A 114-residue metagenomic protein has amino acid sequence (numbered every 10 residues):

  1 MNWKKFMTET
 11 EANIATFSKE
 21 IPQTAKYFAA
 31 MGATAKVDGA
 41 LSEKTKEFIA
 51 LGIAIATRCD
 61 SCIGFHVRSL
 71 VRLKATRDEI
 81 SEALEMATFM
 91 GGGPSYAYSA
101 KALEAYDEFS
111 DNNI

Functional and structural regions predicted by a protein language model:
M1-T45, Y98-I114: Acidic, glycine/proline-rich low-complexity segments that act as flexible tails and inter-domain linkers
A12-E20, A50-A54, V71: A ubiquitous short alpha-helical element
G32-A33, A50, V67-V71, L84-E85: Amphipathic alpha-helical segments within well-ordered protein domains
A40-T57, D78-A87: Immediate flanking context of iron-sulfur cluster ligation sites
C59-C62: Short cysteine clusters
F65-R77, Y106: Iron-sulfur (Fe-S) cluster-binding segments and ferredoxin-like electron-carrier domains, especially [2Fe-2S]
S81-Y106: C-terminal structural segments of small proteins and small subunits
